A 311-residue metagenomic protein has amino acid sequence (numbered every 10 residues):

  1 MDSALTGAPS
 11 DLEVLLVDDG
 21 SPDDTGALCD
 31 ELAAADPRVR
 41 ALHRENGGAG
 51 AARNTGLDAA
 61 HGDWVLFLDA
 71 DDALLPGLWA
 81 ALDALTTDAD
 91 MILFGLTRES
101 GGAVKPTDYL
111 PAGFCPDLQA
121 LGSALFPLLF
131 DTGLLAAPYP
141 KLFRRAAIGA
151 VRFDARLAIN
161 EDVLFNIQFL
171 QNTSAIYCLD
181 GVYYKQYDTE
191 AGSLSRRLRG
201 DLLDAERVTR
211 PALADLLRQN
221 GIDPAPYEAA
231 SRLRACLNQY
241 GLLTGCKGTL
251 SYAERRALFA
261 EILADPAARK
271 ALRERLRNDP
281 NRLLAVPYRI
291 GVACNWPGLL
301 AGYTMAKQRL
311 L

Functional and structural regions predicted by a protein language model:
M1-D11: Short, acidic, metal-binding catalytic loop of nucleotide-sugar glycosyltransferases
D18-L28, E45-N46: A conserved acidic beta->alpha catalytic loop
D23-L32, A73, G77: Acidic helix N-cap motif at the loop->helix transition within catalytic regions of sugar-transfer enzymes
R44-A60: Glycine-rich, basic loop-to-helix element that forms the pyrophosphate-binding segment of sugar-nucleotide handling
A49, A70-D180, Y184-L202: Donor-binding/catalytic cores of nucleotide-activated saccharide and glycerol-phosphate transferases/polymerases
V65: Short aromatic/hydrophobic "clamp" motif used to bind/position activated sugar donors
G181-E190, R196-P224, G241-R269: Catalytic core of nucleotide-sugar-dependent glycosyltransferases
G245-L311: Membrane-interface aromatic/basic loop that binds lipid-linked glycans or pyrophosphate carriers, typified by
